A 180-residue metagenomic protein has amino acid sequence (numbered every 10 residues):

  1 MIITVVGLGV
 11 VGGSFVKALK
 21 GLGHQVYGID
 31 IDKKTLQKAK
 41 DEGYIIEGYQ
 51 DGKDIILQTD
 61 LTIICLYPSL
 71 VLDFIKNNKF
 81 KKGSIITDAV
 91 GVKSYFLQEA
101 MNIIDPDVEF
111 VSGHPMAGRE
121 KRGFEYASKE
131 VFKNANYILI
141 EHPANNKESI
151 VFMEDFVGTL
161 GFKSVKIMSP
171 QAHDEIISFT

Functional and structural regions predicted by a protein language model:
M1-D54, L61: NAD(P)+-binding Rossmann beta1-loop-alpha1 motif at the extreme N-terminus of oxidoreductases
I2, Q25, E109, N136 (+1 more regions): Residues at the starts of beta-strands that form the adenosine-phosphate
G23, I45, T59, G83 (+2 more regions): Short, well-ordered alpha-helix to beta-strand connector turns
G52-F80, I85: Rossmann-like NAD(P)-binding element
C65-Y67, V90, E141: Glycine-rich, N-terminal phosphate-binding loop of Rossmann-like dinucleotide-binding domains
F74-E125: Rossmann-like NAD(P)(H) cofactor-binding subdomain of soluble oxidoreductases
V131-T180: Internal alpha-helical scaffold of NAD(P)-dependent oxidoreductase catalytic cores
